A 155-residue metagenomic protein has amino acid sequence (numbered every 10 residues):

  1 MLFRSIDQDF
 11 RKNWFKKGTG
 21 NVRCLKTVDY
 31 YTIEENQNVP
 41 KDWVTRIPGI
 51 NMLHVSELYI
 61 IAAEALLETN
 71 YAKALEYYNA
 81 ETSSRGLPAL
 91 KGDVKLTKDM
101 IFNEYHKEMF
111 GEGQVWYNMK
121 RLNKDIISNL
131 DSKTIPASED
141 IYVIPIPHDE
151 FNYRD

Functional and structural regions predicted by a protein language model:
M1: His/Glu-based metal-binding/catalytic segments typifying zinc-dependent metallopeptidases
R4-D155: Acidic/polar-rich alpha-helix caps and helix-coil junctions
